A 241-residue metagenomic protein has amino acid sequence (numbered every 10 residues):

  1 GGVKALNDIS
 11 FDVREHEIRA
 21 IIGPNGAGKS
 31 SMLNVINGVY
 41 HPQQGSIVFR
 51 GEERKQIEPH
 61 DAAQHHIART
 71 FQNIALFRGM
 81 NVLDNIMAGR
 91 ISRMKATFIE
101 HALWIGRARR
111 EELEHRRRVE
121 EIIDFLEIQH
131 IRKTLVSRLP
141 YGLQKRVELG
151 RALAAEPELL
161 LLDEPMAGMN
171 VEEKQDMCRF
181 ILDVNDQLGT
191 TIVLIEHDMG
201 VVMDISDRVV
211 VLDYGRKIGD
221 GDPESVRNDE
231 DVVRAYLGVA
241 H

Functional and structural regions predicted by a protein language model:
G1-H241: Glycine-rich phosphate-binding loops of nucleotide-dependent enzymes
